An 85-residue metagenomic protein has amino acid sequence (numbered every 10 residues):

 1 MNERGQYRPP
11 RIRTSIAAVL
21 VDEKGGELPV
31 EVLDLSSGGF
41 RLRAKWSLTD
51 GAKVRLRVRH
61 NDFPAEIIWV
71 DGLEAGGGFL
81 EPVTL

Functional and structural regions predicted by a protein language model:
M1-L85: Structured alpha-helical
